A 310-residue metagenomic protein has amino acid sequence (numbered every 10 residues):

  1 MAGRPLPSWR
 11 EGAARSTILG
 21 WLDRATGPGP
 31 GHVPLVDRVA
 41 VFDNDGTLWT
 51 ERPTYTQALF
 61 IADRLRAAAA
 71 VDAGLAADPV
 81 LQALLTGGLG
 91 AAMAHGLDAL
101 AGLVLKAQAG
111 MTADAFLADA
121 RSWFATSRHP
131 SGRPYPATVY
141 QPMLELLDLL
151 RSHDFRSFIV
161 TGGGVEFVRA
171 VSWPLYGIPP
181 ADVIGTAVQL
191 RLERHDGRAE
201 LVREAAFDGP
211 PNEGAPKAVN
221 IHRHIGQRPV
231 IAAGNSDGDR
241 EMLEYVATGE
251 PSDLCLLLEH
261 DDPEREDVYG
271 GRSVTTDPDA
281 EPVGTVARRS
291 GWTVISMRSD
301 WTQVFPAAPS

Functional and structural regions predicted by a protein language model:
M1-D23, H32, D114-S310: C-terminal cap/substrate-recognition subdomain and adjoining C-terminal extension of metal-dependent phosphatase-like
M1-S8, T47, L89, L100-K106: Charged, low-complexity surface segments at secondary-structure and domain boundaries
W21-T26, G31, L35-R38, R52: N-terminal carbohydrate-binding/catalytic regions of secreted carbohydrate-active enzymes
D37-T54, L243: Asp-based phosphoryl-transfer active-site loop
T50, A58, F167-V168: Short catalytic/ligand-binding loop motif for oxyanion handling, primarily in non-cytosolic enzymes, centered on
P53-A137, Q141: A metal-dependent, Asp-based hydrolase signature
